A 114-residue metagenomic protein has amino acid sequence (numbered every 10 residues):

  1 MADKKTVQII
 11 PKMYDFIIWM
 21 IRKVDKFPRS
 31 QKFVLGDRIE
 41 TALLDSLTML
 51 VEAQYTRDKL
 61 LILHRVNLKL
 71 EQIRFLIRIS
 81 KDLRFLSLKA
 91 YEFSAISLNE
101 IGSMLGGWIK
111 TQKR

Functional and structural regions predicted by a protein language model:
M1-R114: Amphipathic alpha-helical assembly/interaction segments
